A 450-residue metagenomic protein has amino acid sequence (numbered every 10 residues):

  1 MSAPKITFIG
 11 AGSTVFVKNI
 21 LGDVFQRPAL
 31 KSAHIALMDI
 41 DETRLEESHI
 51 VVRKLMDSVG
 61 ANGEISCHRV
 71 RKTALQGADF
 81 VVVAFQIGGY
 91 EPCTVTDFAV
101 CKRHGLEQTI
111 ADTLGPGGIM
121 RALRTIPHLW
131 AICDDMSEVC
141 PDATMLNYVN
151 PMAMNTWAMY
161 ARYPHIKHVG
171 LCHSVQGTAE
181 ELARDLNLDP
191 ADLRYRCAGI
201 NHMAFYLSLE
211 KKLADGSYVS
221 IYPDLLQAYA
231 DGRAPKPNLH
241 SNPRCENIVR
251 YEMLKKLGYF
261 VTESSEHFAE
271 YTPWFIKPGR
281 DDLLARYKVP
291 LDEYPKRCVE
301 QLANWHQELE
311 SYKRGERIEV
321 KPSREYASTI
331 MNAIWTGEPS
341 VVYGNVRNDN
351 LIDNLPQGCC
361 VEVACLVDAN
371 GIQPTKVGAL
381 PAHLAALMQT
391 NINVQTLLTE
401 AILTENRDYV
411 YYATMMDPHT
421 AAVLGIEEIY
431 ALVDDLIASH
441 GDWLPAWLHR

Functional and structural regions predicted by a protein language model:
I6-K31, I35: N-terminal Rossmann-like dinucleotide-binding module
G12, Q86-Y90, P151: Short glycine-rich anion-binding loops that position phosphate/pyrophosphate groups of nucleotides and phosphorylated
F16, E91-P92, T156: Glycine/Thr-rich phosphate-binding loops of Rossmann-like dinucleotide-binding domains
P28-L30, M56-N62, Y163-P164, L186-L188: Short helix-capping segments at alpha-helix termini
A29-R53: NAD(P)-binding Rossmann-fold cofactor-contacting core
M38-R44, S58-D142: Rossmann-like NAD(P)-binding element
A131-L213: Internal, well-ordered domain-core segments that constitute the primary functional module of diverse proteins
N187-R450: Long, compositionally biased stretches enriched for glycine and/or charged residues
